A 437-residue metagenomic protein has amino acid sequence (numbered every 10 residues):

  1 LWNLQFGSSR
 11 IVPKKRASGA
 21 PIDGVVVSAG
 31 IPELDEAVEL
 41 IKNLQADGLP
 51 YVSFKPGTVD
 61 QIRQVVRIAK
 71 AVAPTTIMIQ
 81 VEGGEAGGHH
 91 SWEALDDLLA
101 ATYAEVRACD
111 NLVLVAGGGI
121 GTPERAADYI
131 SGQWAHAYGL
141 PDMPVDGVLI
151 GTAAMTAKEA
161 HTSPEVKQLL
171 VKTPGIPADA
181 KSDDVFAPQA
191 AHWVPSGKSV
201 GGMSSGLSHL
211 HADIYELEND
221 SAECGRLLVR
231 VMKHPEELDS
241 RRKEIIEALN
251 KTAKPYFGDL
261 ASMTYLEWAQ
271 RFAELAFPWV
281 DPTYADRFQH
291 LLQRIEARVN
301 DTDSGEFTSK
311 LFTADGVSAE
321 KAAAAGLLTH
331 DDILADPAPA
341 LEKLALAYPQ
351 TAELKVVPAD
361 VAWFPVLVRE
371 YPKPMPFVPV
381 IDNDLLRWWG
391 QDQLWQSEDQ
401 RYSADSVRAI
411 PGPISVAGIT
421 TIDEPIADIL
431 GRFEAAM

Functional and structural regions predicted by a protein language model:
L1-C109, D315, A325-M437: Active-site entrance/lid segments in N-terminal catalytic domains of soluble metabolic enzymes
W2, W92, W134, W193 (+7 more regions): A residue-identity detector for tryptophan
V25, P32-L34, K42-A212: Glycine-rich phosphate/ribose-binding loops and adjacent secondary-structure elements that form binding surfaces
E33, D110, E159-V317, K321-L334 (+1 more regions): Extended charged low-complexity segments that act as oligomerization/scaffolding linkers
